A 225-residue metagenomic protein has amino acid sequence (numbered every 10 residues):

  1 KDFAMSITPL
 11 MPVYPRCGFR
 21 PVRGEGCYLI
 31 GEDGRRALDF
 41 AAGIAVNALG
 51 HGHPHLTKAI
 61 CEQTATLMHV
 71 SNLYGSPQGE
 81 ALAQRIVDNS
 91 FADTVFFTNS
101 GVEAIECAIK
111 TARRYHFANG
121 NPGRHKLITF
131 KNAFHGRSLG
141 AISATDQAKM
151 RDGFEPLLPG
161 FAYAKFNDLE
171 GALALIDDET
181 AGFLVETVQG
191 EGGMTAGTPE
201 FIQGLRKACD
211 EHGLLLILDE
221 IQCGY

Functional and structural regions predicted by a protein language model:
D2-E25, A42, L73: Active-site-adjacent loop/helix segments that line or gate small-molecule/cofactor pockets in enzymes
G31-E32: Short, acidic, Ser/Thr-enriched surface-loop or helix-capping motifs
R35, G182, L215-L216: Hydrophobic "anchor" residues on beta-strands that sit immediately upstream of conserved functional sites
R36-P122: Glycine-rich loop-to-alpha-helix module at the N-terminal edge of alpha/beta enzyme cores
V46-A48, G190-M194, C223-Y225: Short, small-residue-enriched loops and turns at beta-alpha junctions that line or gate enzyme active sites
Q84-G182: PLP-dependent aspartate aminotransferase-fold enzymes
D177, T195-Y225: Catalytic PLP-binding core of fold-type I/II PLP enzymes
E179-M194: Short acidic, glycine-rich surface-loop motifs adjacent to enzyme active sites
